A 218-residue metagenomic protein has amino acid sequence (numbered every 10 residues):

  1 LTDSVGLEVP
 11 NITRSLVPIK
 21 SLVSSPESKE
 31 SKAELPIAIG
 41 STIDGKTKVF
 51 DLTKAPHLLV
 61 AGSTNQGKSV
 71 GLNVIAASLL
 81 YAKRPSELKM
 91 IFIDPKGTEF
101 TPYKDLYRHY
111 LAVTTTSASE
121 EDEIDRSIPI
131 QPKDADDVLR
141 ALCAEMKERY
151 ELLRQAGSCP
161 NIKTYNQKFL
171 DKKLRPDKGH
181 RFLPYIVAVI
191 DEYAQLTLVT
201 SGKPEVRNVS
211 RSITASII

Functional and structural regions predicted by a protein language model:
T2-E8, L22-C159, K178-I218: P-loop NTPase catalytic phosphate-binding loop
N11-I19: Short, charged/polar, Gly/Pro-enriched secondary-structure boundary elements
C159-L170: Short glycine-rich substrate-engagement loop in P-loop NTPases that contacts/grips substrate
D171-R175: Conserved helix/coil segment N-terminal to the catalytic DExD/H
